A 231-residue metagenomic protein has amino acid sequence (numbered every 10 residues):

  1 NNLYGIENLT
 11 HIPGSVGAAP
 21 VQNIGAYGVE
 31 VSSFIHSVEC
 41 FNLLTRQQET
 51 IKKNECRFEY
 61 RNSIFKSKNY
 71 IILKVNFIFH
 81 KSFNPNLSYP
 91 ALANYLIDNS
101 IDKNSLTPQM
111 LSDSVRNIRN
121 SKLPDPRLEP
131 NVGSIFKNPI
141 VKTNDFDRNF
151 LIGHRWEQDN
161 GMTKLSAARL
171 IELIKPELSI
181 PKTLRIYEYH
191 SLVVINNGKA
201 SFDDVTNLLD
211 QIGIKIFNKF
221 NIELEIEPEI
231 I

Functional and structural regions predicted by a protein language model:
N1-T45, E55: Anion-binding (especially nucleotide phosphate/pyrophosphate-binding) glycine-rich loop and adjoining beta-alpha core
L3, F202-L208: Beta-rich strand-turn-strand
Q48-D203, K219-I231: Phosphate/pyrophosphate- and phosphate-bearing ligand-binding catalytic cores of soluble enzymes
I212: Phosphate/pyrophosphate-binding loops and the adjoining catalytic core of nucleotide-dependent enzymes
